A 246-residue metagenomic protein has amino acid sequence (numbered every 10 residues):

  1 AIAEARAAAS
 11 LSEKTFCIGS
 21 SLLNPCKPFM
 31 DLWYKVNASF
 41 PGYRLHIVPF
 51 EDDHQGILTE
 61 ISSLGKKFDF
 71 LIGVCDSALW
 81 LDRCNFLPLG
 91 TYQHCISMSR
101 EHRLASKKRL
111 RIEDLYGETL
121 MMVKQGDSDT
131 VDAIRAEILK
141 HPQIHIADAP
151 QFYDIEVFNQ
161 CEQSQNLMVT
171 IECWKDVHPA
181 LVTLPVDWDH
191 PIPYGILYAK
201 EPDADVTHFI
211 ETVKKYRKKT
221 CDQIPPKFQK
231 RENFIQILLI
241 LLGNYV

Functional and structural regions predicted by a protein language model:
A1-G19, Y34, N85-F86, S106: Short helix-loop hinge/linker segments at domain boundaries
K14-L79: Central regulatory/effector-binding core of bacterial HTH transcription factors
P28-F29, G117-H141: Secondary-structure junction motif
Y43-H54, V123, P142-D154: Short beta-strand-to-loop elements that line the ligand-binding cleft of bilobed periplasmic-binding protein-like
S62-G73, H94, Q160-V169: Alpha-to-beta junction loops
L81-L87, Y92, I155-A204: Beta-alpha-beta core module
D82-H94, M98-L120, V206-T207: Flexible hinge/capping segments at coil-to-helix
E113-Y116, P193-P225: Extended ligand-binding regions for polar small-molecule ligands
